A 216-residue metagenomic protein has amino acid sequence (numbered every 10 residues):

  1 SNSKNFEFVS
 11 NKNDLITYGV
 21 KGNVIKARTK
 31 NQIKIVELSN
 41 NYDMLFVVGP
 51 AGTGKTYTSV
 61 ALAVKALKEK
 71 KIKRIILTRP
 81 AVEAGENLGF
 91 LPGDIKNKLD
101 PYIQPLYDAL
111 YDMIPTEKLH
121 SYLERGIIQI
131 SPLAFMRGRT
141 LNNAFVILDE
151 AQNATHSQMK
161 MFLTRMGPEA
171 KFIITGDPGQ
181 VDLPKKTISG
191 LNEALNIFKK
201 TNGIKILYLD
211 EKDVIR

Functional and structural regions predicted by a protein language model:
S1-K12: Interdomain "pre-motor" coupling segment immediately N-terminal to P-loop NTPase/helicase cores
T17: A structural signal for conserved, well-ordered secondary-structure elements that form binding/interaction cores
V20-Q32, E37-L148, Q152-R216: Conserved helicase motor core of SF1/SF2 NTP-dependent helicases
